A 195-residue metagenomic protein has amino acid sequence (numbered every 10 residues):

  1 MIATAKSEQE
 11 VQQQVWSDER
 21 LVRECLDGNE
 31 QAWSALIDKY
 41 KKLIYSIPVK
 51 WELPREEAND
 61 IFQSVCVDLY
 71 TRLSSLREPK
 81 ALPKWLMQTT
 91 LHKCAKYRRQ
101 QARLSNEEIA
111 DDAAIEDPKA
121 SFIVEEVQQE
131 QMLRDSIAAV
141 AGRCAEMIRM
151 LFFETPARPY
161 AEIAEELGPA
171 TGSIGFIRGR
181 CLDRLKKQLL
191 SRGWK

Functional and structural regions predicted by a protein language model:
T4-E8, Q12, L26-S34, Y45-S64 (+2 more regions): Short, charged helix-capping/linker segments at alpha-helix termini
V15, K96, R103-E126: Internal acidic/polar
E19-L21, I37, Y45, R55-R72 (+1 more regions): Conserved RNAP core-binding helix
L26-D27, K50-L53, Q63-A81, Q100-A102: Sigma70-family region 2
K41, Y45, C66, A145 (+1 more regions): C-terminal flanking helix
S74-E78, Q88-E108: Arg/Lys-rich amphipathic alpha helix in sigma70-family domain 2
L91, A95, A157-W194: DNA-recognition helix of helix-turn-helix
I137-E162: Short amphipathic alpha helix immediately N-terminal
